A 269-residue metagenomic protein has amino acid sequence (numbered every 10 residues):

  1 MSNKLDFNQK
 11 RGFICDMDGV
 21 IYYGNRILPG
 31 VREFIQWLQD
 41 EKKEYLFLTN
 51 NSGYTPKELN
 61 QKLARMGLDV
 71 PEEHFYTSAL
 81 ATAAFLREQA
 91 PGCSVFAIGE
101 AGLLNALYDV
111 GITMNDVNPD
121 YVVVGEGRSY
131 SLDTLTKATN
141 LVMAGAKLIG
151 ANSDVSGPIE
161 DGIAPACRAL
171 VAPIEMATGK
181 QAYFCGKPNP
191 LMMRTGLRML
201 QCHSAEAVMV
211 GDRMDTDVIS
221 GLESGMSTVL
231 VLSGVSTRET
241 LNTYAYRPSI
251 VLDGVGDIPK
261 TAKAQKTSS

Functional and structural regions predicted by a protein language model:
S2-C15, V20-K43, K57-Y76, A83-S269: Asp-based, Mg2+/Mn2+-dependent phosphohydrolase catalytic module
N51: Conserved phosphate/oxyanion-binding catalytic-loop motifs
